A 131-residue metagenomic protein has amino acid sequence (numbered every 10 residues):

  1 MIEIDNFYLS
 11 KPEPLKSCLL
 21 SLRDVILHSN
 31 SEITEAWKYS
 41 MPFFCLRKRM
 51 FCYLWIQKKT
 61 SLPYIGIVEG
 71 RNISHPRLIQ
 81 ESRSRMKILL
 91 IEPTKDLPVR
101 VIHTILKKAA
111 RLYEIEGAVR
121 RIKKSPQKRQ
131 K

Functional and structural regions predicted by a protein language model:
M1-K131: Charge-dense, helix-prone N-terminal extensions
